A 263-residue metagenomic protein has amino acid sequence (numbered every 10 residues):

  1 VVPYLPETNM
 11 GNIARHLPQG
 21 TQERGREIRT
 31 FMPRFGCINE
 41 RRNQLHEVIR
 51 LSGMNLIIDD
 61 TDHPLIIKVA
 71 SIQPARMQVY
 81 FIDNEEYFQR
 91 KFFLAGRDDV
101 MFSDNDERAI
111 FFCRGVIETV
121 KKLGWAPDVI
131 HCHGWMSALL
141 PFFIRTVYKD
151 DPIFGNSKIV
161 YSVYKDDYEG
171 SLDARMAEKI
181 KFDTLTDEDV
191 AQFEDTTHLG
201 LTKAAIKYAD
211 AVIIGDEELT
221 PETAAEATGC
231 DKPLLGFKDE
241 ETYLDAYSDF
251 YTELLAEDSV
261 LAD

Functional and structural regions predicted by a protein language model:
V1-D263: Catalytic cores of nucleotide-sugar-dependent glycosyltransferases that transfer UDP/GDP/TDP-activated
